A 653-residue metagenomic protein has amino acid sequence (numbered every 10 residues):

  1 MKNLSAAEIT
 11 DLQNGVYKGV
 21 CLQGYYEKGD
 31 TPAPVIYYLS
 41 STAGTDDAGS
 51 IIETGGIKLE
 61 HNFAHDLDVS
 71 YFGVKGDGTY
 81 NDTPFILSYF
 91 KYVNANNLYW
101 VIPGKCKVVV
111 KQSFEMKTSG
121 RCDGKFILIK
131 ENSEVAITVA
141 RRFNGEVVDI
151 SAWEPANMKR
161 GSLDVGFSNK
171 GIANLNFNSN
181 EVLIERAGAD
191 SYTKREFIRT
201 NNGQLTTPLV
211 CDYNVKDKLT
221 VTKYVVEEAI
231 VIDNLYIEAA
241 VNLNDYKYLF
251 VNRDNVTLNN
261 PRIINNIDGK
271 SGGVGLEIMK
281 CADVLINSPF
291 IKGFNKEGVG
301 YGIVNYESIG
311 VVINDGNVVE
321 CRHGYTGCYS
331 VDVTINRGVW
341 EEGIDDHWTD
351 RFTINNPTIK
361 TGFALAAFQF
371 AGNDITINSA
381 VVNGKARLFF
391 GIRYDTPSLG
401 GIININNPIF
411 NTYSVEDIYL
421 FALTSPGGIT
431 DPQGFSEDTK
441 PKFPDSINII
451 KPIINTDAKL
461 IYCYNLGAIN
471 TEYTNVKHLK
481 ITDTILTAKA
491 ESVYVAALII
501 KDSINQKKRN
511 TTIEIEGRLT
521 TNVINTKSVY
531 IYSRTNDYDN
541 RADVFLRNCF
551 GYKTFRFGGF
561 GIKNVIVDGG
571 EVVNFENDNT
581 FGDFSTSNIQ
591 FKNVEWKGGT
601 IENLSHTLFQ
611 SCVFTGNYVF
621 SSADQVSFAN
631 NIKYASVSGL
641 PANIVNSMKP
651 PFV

Functional and structural regions predicted by a protein language model:
M1-Y17, S70-P103, S133-V135, E154-F167: Acidic Gly/Asp/Thr-rich repetitive segments characteristic of extracellular carbohydrate-active and adhesion proteins
K2-A6, L22-Y37, N96-R142, F177-K194 (+4 more regions): N-terminal extracellular ligand-recognition/capping segment immediately after the signal peptide
K18-D66: Short, surface-exposed terminal/edge motifs of secreted or surface/virion proteins that either
S40-A48, Y99, K111-N132, N201-N202 (+3 more regions): Beta-solenoid repeat scaffold
D46-F63, V147-D149, A189-L243: Small/polar beta-strand repeat architecture
I129-N132, V241-K247, I267-G275, F294-G302 (+13 more regions): Short glycine/acidic-rich loop motifs that flank beta-strands on beta-rich extracellular proteins
S179-N202, Y236-R351: Right-handed parallel beta-helix
T222-V231, L249-N260, I278-S288, V304-N314 (+12 more regions): Surface-exposed loop/turn motifs in large extracellular/passenger domains
